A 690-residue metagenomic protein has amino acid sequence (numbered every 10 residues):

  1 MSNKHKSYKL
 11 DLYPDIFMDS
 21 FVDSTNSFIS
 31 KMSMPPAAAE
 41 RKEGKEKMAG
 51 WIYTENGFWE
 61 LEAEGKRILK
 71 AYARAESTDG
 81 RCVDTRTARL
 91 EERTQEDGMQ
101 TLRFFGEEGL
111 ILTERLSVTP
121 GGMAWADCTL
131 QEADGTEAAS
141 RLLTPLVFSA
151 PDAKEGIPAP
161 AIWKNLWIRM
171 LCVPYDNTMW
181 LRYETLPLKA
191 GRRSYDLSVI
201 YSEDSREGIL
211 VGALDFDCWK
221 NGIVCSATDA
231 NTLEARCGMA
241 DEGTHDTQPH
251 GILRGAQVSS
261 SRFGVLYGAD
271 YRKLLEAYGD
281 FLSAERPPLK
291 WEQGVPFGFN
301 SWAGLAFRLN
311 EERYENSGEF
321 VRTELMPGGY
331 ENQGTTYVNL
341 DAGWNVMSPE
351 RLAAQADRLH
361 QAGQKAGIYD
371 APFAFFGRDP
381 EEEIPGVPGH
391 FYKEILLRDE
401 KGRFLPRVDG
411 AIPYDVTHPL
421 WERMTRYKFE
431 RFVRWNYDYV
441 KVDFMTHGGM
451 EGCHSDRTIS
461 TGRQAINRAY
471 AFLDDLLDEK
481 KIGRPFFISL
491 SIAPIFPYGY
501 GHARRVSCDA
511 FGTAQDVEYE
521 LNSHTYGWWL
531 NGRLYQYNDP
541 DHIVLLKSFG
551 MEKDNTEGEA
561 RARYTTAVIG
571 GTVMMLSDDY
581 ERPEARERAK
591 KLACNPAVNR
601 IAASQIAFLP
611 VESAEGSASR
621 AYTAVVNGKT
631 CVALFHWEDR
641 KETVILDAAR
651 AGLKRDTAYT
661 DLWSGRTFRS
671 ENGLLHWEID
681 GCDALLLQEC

Functional and structural regions predicted by a protein language model:
S7-G329, A362, Y439: Carbohydrate-recognition beta-sandwich/jelly-roll modules in extracellular/periplasmic carbohydrate-active proteins
S149-W163, A649-G665: Solvent-exposed beta-hairpin/edge-strand motifs
A230-C237, T657-L674: Solvent-exposed beta-strand/loop surfaces of large extracellular or lumenal domains
G294-G452, A465, F472-K480, I488: Substrate-binding cleft of carbohydrate-active enzyme catalytic domains
E382-R423, R468-E584: Glycan-recognition surfaces
Y564-S613: Aromatic- and carboxylate-lined catalytic core of secreted/periplasmic carbohydrate-active enzymes
G570, M575, E612-L653: Carbohydrate-binding surface patches
S670-C690: C-terminal beta-strand-rich structural cap/linker in extracellular carbohydrate-active enzymes
